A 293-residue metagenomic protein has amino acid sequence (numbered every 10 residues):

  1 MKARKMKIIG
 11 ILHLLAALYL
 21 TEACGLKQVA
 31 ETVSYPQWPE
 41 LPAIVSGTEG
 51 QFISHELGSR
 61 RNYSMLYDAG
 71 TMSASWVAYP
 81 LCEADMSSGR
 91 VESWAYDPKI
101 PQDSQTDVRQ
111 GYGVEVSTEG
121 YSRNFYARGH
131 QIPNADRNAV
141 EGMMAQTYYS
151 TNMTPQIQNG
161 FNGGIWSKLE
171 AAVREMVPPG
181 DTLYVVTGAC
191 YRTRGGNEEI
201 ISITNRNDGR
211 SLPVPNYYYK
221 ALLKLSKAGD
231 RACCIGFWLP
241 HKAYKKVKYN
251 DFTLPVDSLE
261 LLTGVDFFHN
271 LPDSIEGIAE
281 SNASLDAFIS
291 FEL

Functional and structural regions predicted by a protein language model:
K2-E22: Sec-dependent bacterial lipoprotein signal peptides
G10, E22-L293: Domain-level detector for secreted/extracellular nuclease and nuclease-toxin modules, and for the ENPP-like C-terminal
